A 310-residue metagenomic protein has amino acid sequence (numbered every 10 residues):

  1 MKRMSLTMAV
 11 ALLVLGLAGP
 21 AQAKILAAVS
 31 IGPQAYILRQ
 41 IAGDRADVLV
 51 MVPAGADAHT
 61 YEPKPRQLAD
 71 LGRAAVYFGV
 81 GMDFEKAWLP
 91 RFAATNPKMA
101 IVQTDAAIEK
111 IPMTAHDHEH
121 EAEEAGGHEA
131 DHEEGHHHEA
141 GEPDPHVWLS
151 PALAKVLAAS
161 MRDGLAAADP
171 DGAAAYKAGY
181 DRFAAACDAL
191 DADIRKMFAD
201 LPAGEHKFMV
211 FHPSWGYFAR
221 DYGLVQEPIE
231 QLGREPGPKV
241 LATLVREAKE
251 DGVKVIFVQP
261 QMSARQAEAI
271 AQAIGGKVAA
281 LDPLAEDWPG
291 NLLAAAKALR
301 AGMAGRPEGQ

Functional and structural regions predicted by a protein language model:
M1-L6: Positively charged n-region of N-terminal signal peptides that target proteins for export
T7-G16: Bacterial N-terminal signal peptides
A18-P20: N-terminal signal peptide c-region/cleavage motif recognized by signal peptidases
A23-Q310: Extracytoplasmic metal-acquisition and chelation regions
